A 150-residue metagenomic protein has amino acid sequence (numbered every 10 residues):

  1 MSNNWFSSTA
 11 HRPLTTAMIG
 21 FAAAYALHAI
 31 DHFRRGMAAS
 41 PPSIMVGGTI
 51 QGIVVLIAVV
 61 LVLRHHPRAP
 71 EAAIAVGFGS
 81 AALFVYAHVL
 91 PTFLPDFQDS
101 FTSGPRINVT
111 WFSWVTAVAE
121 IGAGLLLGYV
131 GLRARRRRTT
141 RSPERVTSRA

Functional and structural regions predicted by a protein language model:
M1-A22, Y129-R138: Cytosolic juxtamembrane helix and N-cap/initiation of the first transmembrane helix
S7-P13, A29-P42: Short juxtamembrane and helix-loop transition motifs at transmembrane-helix boundaries in membrane proteins
L14-L27, G79-L83, A119-A123: Alpha-helical transmembrane segments of multi-pass integral membrane proteins
I19, A72-Y86, R149-A150: Transmembrane alpha-helical segments of multi-pass membrane proteins
F21-A23, P42-R64, A75, A82 (+1 more regions): Core segments of alpha-helical transmembrane spans in multipass integral membrane proteins
A24-R35, F78-P95: C-terminal TM-helix exit segments that contain a strictly Trp-centered aromatic cap at the helix terminus
T102-A123: Individual transmembrane alpha-helices with interfacial aromatic-anchor signatures
T139-A150: Short, highly charged, low-complexity non-transmembrane loops/tails of multi-pass membrane proteins
